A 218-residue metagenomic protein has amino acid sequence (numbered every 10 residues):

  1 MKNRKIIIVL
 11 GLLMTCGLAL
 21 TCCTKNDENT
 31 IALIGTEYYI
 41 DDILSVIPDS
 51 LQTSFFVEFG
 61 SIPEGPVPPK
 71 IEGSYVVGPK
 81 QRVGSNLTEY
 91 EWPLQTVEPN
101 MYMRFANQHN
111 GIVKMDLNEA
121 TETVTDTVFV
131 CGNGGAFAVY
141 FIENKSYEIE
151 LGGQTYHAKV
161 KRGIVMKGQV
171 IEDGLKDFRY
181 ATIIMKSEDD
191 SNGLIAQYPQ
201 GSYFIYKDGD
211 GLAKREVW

Functional and structural regions predicted by a protein language model:
M1-L10: Bacterial N-terminal signal peptides that target proteins for export
L12-C16: Core hydrophobic alpha-helical transmembrane segments of single-pass membrane proteins
L18-C22: C-terminal motif of bacterial Sec signal peptides marking the signal peptidase cleavage site
T24-W92, K207-W218: Amphipathic/hydrophobic helical signal segments and adjacent flexible N-terminal regions that mediate secretion
G65-G135: Surface-exposed acidic loop/strand-edge motifs in secreted or periplasmic proteins that form small linear binding
V76-S85, N118-A120, Y140-G152, Y180-E188: Generic short beta-strand segments
A106-K176: Contiguous, well-ordered beta-strand patches that form the walls/edges of small beta-barrel/beta-sandwich domains
A158-W218: Glycine-rich, aromatic-bearing surface loops/beta-hairpins
